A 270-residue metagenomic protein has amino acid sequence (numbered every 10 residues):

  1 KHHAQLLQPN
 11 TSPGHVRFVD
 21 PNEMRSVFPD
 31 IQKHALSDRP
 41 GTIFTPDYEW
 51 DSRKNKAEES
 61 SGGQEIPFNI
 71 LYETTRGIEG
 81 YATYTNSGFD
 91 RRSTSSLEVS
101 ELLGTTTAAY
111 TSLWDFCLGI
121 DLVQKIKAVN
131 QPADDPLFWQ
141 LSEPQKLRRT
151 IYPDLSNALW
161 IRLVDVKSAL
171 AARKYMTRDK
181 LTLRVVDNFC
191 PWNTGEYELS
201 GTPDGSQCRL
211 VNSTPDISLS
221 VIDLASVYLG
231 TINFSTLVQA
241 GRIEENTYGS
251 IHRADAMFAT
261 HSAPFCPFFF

Functional and structural regions predicted by a protein language model:
K1-Q5: Conserved catalytic-core motifs of GNAT/GCN5-like acyltransferases
L7-F270: Intrinsically disordered, low-complexity, positively biased terminal segments
